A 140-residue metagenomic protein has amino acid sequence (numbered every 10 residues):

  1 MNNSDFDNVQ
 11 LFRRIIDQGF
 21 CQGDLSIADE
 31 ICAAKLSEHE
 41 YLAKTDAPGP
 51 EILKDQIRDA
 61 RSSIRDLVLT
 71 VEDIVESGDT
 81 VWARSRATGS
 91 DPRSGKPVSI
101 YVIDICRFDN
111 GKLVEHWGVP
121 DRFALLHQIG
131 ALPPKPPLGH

Functional and structural regions predicted by a protein language model:
M1-A34, P134-H140: Short, low-complexity N-terminal intrinsically disordered segments enriched in polar/charged residues
L25-V81: A solvent-exposed, acidic/Ser-Thr-rich amphipathic alpha-helical stretch
V68-L69, V98-I103: Short, surface-exposed coil-to-beta transition loops
W82-R84, I103-I105: Conserved hydrophobic/aromatic beta-strand scaffold that supports enzyme active sites
R84-S90: Generic short beta-strand segments
P92, F108: Short, acidic, Ser/Thr-enriched surface-loop or helix-capping motifs
E115-H140: Low-complexity, intrinsically disordered terminal/linker segments enriched in charged and Gly/Pro repeats
